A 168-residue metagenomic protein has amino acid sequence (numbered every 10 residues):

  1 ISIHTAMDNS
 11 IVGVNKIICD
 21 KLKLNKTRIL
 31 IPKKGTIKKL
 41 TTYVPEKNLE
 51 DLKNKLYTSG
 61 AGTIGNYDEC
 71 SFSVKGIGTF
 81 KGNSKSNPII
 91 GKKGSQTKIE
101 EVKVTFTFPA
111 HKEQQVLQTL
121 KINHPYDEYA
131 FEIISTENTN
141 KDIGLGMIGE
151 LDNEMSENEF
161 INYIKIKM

Functional and structural regions predicted by a protein language model:
I1-M168: Hydrophobic structural segments
